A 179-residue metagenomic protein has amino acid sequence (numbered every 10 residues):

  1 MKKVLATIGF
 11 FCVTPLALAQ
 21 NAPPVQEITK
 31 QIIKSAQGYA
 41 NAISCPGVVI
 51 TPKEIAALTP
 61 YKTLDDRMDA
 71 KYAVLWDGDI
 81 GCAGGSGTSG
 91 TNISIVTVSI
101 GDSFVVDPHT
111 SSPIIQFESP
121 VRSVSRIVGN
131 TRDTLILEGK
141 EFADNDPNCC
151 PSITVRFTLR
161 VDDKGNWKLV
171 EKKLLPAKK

Functional and structural regions predicted by a protein language model:
V4-T14: Sec-dependent N-terminal signal peptides
P15-A19: Sec/Tat signal peptide C-region and signal peptidase I cleavage site
Q20-K179: Exposed acidic/polar residues on beta-strands and adjacent loops within beta-sheet cores, strongest in beta-propeller
